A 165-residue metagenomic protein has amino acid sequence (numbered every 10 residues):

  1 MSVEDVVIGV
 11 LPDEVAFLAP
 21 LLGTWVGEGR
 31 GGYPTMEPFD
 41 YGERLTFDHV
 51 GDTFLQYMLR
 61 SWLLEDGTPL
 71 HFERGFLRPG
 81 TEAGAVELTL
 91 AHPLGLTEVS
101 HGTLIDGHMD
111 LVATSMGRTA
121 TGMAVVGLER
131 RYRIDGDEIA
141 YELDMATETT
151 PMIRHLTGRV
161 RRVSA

Functional and structural regions predicted by a protein language model:
M1-F54, W62-P69, G136-D137, A146-A165: Amphipathic/hydrophobic helical signal segments and adjacent flexible N-terminal regions that mediate secretion
G27, L55-L59, G84-L90, M109-A113 (+1 more regions): Short hydrophobic/aromatic-rich beta-strand segments that constitute the beta-sheet cores of beta-sandwich/beta-barrel
P38-D40, T68-L70, L94-G95, M123-V125: Short solvent-exposed loop/turn micro-motifs enriched in small/polar/acidic residues
G42-D48, E73-R78, V99-T103, G127-R133 (+2 more regions): Hydrophobic/aromatic beta-strand elements that line small-molecule binding cavities or substrate pockets in beta-rich
D48-T53, E82-A83, L104-G107, I134-E138: Short, solvent-exposed coil/turn segments at beta-strand boundaries
R60-W62, L90-L94, T114-T119, D144-E148: Secondary-structure transition/turn motif
L64-T103: Helix-adjacent hinge/juxtasegments
P93-L96, L104-D106, D110-E129: Acidic, glycine-rich flexible loop segments
